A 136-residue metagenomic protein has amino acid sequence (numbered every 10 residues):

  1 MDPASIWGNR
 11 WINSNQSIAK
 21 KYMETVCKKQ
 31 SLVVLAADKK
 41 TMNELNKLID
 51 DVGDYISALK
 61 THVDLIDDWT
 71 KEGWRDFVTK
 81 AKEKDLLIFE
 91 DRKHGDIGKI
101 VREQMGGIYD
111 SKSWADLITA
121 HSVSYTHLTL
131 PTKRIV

Functional and structural regions predicted by a protein language model:
D2-E83, L87-F89: Conserved N-terminal beta1-alpha1 strand-loop-helix module at the mouth
T41, D91-H94, T132: Short, glycine/acidic-enriched loop or turn micro-motifs at the edges of active sites
D67-T79, I97-E103, S122-L128: Active-site-adjacent beta->alpha loops and helix N-cap segments on the catalytic face of soluble alpha/beta enzymes
L86-S122: Glycine/small-residue-rich loop that forms an oxyanion/phosphate-binding "nest" at active or ligand-binding sites
H127-V136: Single conserved hydrophobic/aromatic residue that forms the stacking wall/gate of nucleotide- or nucleobase-binding
